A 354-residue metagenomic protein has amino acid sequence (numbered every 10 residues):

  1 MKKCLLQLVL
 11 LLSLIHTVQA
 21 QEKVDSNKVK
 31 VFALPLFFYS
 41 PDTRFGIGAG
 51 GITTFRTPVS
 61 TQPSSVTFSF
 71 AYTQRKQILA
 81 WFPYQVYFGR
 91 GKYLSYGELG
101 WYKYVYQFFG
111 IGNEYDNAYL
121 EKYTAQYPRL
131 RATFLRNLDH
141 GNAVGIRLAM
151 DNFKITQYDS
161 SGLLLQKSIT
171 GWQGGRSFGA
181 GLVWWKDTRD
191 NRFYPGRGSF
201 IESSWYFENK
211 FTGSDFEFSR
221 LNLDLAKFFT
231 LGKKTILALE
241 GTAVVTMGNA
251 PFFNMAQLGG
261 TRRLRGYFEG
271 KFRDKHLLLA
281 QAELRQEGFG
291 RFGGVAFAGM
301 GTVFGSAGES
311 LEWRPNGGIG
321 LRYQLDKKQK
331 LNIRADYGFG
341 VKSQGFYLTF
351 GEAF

Functional and structural regions predicted by a protein language model:
M1-E22: Bacterial Sec-dependent N-terminal signal peptides
Q21-V29, T57-P63, G89-L94, H140-G141 (+5 more regions): Short loop/turn motifs that connect adjacent beta-strands in outer-membrane beta-barrel proteins
E22-F32, F38-R176, L331-N332, G338-F354: Gram-negative/organellar outer-membrane beta-barrel architecture
K30-F32, G46, L79, A125-R129 (+6 more regions): Transmembrane beta-barrel architecture of outer-membrane proteins
T54-P58, A71-Q77, Y102-Y106, F153-I155 (+7 more regions): Sequence/structural signature of outer-membrane beta-barrel proteins
G181-G288: C-terminal outer-membrane beta-barrel translocator/porin domains of Gram-negative envelope proteins and their
G181-L182, G318-K328, S343-F354: Outer-membrane beta-barrel "beta-signal"
R285-N316: C-terminal hydrophobic structural anchor segments that stabilize assembly/packing rather than catalytic chemistry
